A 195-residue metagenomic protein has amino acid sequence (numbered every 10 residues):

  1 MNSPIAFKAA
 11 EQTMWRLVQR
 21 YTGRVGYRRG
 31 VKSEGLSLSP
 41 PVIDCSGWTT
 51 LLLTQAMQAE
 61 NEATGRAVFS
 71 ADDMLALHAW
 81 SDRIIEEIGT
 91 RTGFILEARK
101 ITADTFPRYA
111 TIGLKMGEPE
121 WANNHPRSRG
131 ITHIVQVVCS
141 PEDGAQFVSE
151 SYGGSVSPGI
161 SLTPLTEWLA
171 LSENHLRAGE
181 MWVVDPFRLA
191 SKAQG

Functional and structural regions predicted by a protein language model:
M1-H78: N-terminal capping segments
A10, S81-D82, L96-A98, A178-V184: Generic structural motif
W15, A145, S157, A178-M181: Low-complexity, intrinsically disordered short peptide segments enriched in small/polar/basic residues
G23, R91-G93, E167: N-terminal compositionally biased, intrinsically disordered segments and leader/signal-like regions
Y27-R29, V156-G159: Short, solvent-exposed loop/turn elements at domain surfaces
G65-P158: ...with weaker cross-activation on analogous glycine-rich loops/strands in unrelated enzymes
S151, T163-G195: Low-complexity, Gly/Ser/Thr/Pro-rich intrinsically disordered linker/tail segments
